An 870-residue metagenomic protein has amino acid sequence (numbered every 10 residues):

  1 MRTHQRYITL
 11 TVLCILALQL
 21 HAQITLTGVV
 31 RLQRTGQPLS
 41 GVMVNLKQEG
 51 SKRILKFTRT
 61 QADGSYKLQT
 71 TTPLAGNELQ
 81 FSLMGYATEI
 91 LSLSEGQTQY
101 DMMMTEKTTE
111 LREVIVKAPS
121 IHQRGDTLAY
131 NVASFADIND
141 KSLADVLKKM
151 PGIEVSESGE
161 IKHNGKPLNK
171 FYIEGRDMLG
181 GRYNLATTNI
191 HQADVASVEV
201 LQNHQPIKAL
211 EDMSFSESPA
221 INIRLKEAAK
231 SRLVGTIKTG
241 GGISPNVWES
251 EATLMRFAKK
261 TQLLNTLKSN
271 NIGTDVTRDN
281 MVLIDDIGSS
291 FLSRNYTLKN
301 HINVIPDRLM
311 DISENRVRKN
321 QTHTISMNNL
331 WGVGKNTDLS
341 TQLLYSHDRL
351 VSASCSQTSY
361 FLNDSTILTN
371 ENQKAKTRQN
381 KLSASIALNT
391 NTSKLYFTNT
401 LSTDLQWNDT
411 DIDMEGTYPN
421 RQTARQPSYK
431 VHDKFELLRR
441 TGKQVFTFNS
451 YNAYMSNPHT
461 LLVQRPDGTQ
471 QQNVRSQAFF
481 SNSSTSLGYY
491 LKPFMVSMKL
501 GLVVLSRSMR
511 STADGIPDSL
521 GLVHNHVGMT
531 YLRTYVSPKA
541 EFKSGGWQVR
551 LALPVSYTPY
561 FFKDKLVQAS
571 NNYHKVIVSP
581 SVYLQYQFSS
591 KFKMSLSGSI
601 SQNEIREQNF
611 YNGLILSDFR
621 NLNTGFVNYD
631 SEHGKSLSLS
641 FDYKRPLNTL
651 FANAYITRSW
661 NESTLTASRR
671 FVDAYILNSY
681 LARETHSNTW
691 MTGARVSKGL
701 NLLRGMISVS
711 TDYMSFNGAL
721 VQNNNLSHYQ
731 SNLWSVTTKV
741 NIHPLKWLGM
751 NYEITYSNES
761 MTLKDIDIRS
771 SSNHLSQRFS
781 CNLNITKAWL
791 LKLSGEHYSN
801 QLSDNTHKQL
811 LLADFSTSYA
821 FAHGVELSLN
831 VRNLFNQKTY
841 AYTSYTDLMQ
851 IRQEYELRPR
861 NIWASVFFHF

Functional and structural regions predicted by a protein language model:
A22-Q23, V29, D63-K67, M84-A87 (+18 more regions): Membrane-proximal, glycine/serine-rich, low-complexity loop/turn segments characteristic of large bacterial
V29-L39: Structural motif
Q48-R53, A75-L91: A short, solvent-exposed loop/turn motif at the edges and junctions of modular extracellular/periplasmic domains
G50-S65: Short, acidic Ser/Thr/Gly-rich low-complexity loop/linker segments typical of extracellular and cell-surface proteins
E211-D212, V276-V282, V351-L368, D409-Y418 (+13 more regions): Outer-membrane beta-barrel translocator domains and adjoining extracellular loop/strand segments of Gram-negative
S244, V317-K319, K374-N380, P419-Y429 (+10 more regions): Replace "Gram-negative outer membrane beta-barrel proteins" with "bacterial and organellar outer membrane beta-barrel
L330-D348, T377-E415, P419-D564, Q587 (+4 more regions): Face-selective signature of the C-terminal outer-membrane beta-barrel domain
S735-Y756, I766-F870: Conserved C-terminal beta-signal and adjacent last beta-strands/turns of outer-membrane beta-barrel proteins
